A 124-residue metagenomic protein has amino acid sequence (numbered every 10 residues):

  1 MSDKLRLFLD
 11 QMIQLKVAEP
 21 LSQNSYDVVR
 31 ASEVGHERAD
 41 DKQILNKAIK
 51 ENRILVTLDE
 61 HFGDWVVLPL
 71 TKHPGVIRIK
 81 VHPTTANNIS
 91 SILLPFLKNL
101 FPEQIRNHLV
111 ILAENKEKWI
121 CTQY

Functional and structural regions predicted by a protein language model:
M1-L5, Q123-Y124: Intrinsically disordered, low-complexity and often Lys/Arg-enriched segments
L5-I54: N-terminal first-folded block
L9-D10, T57-L58, V81: Small/polar loops that bind or transfer phosphate-bearing groups
L15, F62-D64, K118: Glycine-rich nucleotide phosphate-binding loop and flanking beta-alpha elements of Rossmann-like dinucleotide-binding
V29, V56, I77-I79, V110: Hydrophobic/aromatic beta-strand patches that form the interior of the parallel beta-sheet core in alpha/beta enzyme
I49-V66: Acidic, metal-binding active-site segment of PIN/NYN-like and related structure-specific nucleases
G63-F96: Mid-chain, well-packed structural core segment of small domains
N99-Y124: Charged phosphate-binding loop/patch that engages nucleotide di/tri-phosphates or the phosphate backbone of nucleic
